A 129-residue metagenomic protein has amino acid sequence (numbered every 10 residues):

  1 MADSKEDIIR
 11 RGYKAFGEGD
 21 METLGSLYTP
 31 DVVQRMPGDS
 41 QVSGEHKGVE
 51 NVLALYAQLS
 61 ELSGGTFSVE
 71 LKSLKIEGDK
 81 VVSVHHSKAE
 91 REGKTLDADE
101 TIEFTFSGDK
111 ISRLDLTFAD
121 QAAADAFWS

Functional and structural regions predicted by a protein language model:
M1-P30, D125-S129: Short, low-complexity N-terminal intrinsically disordered segments enriched in polar/charged residues
G17, A89-R91, F106-G108: Beta-strand elements of well-folded, non-transmembrane domains
T29-E77: A solvent-exposed, acidic/Ser-Thr-rich amphipathic alpha-helical stretch
P30, D79-V81, D109: Beta-strand-connecting loop/turn residues
V69-L74, S87-K88, D99-T105: Hydrophobic/aromatic beta-strand elements that line small-molecule binding cavities or substrate pockets in beta-rich
E77-S87: A short hydrophobic beta-strand element
I102-D125: Short beta-strand edge/turn micro-motifs at domain boundaries
